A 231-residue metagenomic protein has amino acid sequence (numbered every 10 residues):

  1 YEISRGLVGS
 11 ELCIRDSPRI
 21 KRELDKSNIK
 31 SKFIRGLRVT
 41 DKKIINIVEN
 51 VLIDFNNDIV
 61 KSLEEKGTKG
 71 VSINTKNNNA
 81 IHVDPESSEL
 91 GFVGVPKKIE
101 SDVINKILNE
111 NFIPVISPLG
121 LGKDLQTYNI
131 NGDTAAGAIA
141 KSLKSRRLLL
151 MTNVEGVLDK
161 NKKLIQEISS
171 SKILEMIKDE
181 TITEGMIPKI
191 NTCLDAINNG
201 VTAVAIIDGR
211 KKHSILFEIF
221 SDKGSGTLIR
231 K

Functional and structural regions predicted by a protein language model:
Y1: Nucleotide-sugar donor-binding/catalytic module of glycosyltransferases that assemble extracellular/cell-envelope
S4-R5, G9-E11, D16-R210, K223: Nucleotide/pyrophosphate-binding catalytic subdomain
S214-K231: Short, basic/aromatic-enriched C-terminal tail that caps enzymatic domains
